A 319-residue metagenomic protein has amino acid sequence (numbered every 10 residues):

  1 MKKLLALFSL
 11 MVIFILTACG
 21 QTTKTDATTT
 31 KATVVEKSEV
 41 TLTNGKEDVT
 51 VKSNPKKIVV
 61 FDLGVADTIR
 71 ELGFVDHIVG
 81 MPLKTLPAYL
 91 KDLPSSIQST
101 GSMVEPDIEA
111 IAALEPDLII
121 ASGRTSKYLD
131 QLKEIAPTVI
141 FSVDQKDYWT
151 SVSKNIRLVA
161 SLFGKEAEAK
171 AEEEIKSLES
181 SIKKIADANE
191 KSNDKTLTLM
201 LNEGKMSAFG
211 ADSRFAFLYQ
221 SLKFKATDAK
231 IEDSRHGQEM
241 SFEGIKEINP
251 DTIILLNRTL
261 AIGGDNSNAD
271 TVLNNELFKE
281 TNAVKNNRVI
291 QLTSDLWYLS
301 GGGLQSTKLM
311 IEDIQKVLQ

Functional and structural regions predicted by a protein language model:
L4-A6, C19-G64, A167-L197, G263-D265 (+2 more regions): Bacterial Sec-exported substrate-binding components of ABC uptake systems
N44-K46, T100-D107, E232-S241: Short helix-initiation/N-cap motifs at beta->coil->alpha
K57, D62-A110: A short, structured surface patch at a secondary-structure boundary
K84-A88, A208-Q238: Alpha-helical, coiled-coil/dimerization segments enriched in small aliphatic residues
E115-A121, P137, I245, N249-I253: Proline-aspartate-enriched helix->loop->beta-strand connector
P137-N202, R288, W297-Q319: Extracytoplasmic substrate-binding proteins
S151, D251-Q319: Structured C-terminal subdomain patch of bacterial secreted/periplasmic proteins
